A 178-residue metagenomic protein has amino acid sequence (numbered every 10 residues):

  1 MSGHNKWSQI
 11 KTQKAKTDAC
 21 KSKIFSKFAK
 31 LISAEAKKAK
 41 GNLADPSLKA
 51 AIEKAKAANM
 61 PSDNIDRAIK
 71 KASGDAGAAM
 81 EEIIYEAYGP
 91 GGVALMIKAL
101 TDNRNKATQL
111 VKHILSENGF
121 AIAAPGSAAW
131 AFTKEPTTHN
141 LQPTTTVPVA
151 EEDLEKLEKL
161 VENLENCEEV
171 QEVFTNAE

Functional and structural regions predicted by a protein language model:
M1-T144, A177-E178: N-terminal cationic and glycine-rich segments that engage phosphates or anionic surfaces
S22, D45, A150-D153, C167: Short, structured coil/loop segments at alpha-helix boundaries
T133-E165: Short, low-order "capping/linker" segments at domain edges
L160-N176: Short acidic amphipathic segments
